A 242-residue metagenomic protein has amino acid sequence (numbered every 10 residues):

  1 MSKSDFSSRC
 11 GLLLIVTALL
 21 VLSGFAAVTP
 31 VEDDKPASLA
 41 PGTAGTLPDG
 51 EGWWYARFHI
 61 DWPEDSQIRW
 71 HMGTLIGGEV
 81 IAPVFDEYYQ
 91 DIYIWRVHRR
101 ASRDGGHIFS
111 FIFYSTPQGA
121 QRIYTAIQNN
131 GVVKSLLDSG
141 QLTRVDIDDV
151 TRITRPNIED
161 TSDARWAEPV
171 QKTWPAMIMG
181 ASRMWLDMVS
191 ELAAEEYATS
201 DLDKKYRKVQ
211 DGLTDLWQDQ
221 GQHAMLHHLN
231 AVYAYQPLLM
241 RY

Functional and structural regions predicted by a protein language model:
M1-K3, L19, F109: Bulky hydrophobic/aromatic packing residues
S2-L13: Bacterial N-terminal signal peptides that target proteins for export
L13-S23: Bacterial N-terminal signal peptides
V21-Y242: An acidic, charge-biased composition feature
